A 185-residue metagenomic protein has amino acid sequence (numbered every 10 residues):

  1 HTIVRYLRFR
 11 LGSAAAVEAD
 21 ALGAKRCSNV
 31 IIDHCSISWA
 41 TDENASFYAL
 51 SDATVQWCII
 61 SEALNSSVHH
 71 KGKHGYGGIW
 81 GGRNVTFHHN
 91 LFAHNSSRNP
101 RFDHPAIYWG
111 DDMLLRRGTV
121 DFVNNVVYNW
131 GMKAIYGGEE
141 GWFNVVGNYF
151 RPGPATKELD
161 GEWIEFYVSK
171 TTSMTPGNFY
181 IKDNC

Functional and structural regions predicted by a protein language model:
H1-L11, R26-W39, S51-H70, G75-G131 (+2 more regions): Right-handed parallel beta-helix
G12, A16-E18: Conserved active-site neighborhood of the chymotrypsin/trypsin-like protease fold
E18-A24, F47-A49: "Short basic amphipathic alpha-helical interaction patches in structured regions
A21, N44, S66-S67, G75-I79 (+4 more regions): Structural detector of coil-to-beta-strand junctions
L22, G137, T172-M174: Short aromatic-glycine motifs in intrinsically disordered, low-complexity regions
A49, G137-E139: Short, T/G/N/S-enriched strand-turn elements that build extracellular solenoid repeat scaffolds
D160-C185: Predominantly polar beta-repeat domains that present long G/T/S/D/N-rich surfaces used to bind, process, or adhere
